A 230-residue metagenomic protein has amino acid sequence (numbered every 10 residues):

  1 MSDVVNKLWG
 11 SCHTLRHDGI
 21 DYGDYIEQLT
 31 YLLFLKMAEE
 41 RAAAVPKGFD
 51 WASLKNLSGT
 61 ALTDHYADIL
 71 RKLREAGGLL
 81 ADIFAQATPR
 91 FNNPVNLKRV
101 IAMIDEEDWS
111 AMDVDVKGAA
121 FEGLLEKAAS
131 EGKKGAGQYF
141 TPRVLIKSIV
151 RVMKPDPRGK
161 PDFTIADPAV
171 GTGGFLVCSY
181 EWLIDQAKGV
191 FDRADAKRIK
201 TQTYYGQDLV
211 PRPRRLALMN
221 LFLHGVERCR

Functional and structural regions predicted by a protein language model:
M1-P161, G225-R230: Non-catalytic, mostly N-terminal accessory regions of nucleic-acid modification and defense proteins
Y139-R230: Conserved S-adenosyl-L-methionine
